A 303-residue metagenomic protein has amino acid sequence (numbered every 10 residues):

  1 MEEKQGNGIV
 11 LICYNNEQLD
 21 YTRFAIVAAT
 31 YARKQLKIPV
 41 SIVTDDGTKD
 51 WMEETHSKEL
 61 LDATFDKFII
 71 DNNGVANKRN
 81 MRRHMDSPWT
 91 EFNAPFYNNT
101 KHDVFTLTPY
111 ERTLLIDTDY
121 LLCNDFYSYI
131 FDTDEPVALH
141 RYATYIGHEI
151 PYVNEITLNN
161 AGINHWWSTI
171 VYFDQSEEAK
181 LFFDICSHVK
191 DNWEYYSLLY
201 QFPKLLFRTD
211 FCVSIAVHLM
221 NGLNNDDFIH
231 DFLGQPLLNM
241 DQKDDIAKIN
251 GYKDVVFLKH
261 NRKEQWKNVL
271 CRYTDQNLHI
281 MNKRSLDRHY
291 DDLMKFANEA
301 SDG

Functional and structural regions predicted by a protein language model:
M1-C13, Y21-V27, I42, D50 (+4 more regions): A glycosyltransferase accessory/donor-loop signature
Y21, N77-R82, I146-Y152: Short, charged, surface-exposed secondary-structure boundary motifs
Y31-I38: Short, acidic, metal-binding catalytic loop of nucleotide-sugar glycosyltransferases
I38-V40, R112: Residues at the starts of beta-strands that form the adenosine-phosphate
T44-K49, T55, N73, Y120-D125: Short, polar loop motifs at secondary-structure junctions
D50-T108: Active-site-proximal specificity loops/subdomain of glycosyltransferases
Y97-H148: GT-A fold catalytic core of metal-dependent nucleotide-sugar glycosyltransferases, centered on the diacidic
S128-D191: Conserved catalytic core of nucleotide-sugar-dependent glycosyltransferases
